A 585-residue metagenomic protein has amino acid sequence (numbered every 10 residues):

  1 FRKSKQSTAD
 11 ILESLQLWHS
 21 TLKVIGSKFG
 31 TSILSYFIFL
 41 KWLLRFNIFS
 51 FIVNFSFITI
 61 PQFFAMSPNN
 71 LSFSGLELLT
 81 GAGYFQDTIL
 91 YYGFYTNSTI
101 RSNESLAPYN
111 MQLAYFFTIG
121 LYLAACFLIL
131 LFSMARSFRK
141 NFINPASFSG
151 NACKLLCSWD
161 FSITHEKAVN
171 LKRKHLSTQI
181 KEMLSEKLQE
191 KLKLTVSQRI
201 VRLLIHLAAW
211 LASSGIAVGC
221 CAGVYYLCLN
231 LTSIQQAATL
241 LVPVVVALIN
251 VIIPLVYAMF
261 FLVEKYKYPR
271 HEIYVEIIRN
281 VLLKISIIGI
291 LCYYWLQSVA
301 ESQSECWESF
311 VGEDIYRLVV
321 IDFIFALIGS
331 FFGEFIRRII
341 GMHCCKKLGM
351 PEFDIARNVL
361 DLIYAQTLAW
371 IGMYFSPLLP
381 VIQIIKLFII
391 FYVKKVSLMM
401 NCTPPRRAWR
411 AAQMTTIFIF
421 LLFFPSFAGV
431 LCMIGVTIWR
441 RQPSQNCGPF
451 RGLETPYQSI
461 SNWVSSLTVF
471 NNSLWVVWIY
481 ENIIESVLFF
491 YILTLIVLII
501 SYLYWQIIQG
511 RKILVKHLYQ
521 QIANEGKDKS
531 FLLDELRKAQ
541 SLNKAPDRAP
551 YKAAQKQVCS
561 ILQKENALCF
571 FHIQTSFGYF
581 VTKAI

Functional and structural regions predicted by a protein language model:
F1-E565: Transmembrane transport/permeation module of multi-pass membrane proteins
A567-I585: Intrinsically disordered, low-complexity cytosolic terminal tails
